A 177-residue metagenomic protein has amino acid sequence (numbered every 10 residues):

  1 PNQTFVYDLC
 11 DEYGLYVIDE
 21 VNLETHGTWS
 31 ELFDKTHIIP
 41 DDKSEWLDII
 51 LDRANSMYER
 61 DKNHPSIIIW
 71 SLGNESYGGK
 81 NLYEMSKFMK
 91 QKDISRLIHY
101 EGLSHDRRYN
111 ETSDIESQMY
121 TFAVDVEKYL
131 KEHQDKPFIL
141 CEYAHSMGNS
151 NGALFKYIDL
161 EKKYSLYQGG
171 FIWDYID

Functional and structural regions predicted by a protein language model:
P1-D177: Substrate-binding/catalytic cleft of secreted carbohydrate-active enzymes, primarily glycoside hydrolases
